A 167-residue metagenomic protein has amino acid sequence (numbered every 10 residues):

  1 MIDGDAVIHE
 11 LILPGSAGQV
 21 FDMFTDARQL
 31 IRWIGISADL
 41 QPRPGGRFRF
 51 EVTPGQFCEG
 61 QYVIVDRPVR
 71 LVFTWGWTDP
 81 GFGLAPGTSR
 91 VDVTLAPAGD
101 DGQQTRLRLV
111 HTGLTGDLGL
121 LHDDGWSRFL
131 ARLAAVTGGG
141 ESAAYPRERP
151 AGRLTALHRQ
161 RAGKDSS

Functional and structural regions predicted by a protein language model:
I2, I8-H9, G15, Q19 (+3 more regions): Short beta-edge strand/loop motif at the mouth of beta-sheet-based domains
A6, P80-A135, A144-P146, S166-S167: Beta-strand/loop substructures that line and gate deep hydrophobic ligand-binding cavities in soluble
V20, L30, F48, Y62 (+4 more regions): Hydrophobic pocket/interface hotspot
M23-F24, V65: Conserved catalytic core of Hanks-type protein kinase domains
F24, I34, W75, T137: Short, flexible helix/strand-to-coil boundary loops that buttress conserved ligand/catalytic motifs in alpha/beta
I31, A38-D39, G55-Q104, H111-T112: Hydrophobic-ligand binding "helix-grip"
V52, W75, H158: Pocket-edge structural micro-motifs
A135-S167: Short, highly charged C-terminal tails/helix-capping segments
